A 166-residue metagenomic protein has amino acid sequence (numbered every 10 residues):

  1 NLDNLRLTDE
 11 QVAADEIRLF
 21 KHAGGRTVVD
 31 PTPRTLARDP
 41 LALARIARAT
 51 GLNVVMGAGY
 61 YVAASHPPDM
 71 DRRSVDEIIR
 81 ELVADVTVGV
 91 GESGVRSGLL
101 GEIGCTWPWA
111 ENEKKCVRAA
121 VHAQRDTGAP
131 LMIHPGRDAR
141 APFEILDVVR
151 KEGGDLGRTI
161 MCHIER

Functional and structural regions predicted by a protein language model:
N1-N53, D76-V95: Alpha-helical scaffold segments that flank or form the walls of functional sites
N1-T8, E102-P108, L131-R137: Glycine-rich phosphate-binding "P-loop"
P31-T32, M56-Y60, G101-G104, I133-R137 (+1 more regions): A cross-domain feature marking catalytic cores of carbohydrate-active enzymes and several ubiquitous metabolic/repair
T32-D39, W109, A139-R140, H163-R166: Acidic-and-aromatic substrate-binding clefts and catalytic sites of carbohydrate-active enzymes
L41-A44, D69, A110-K115, D138-G153: Distinct, well-ordered alpha-helical segments
R45-R48, N53-P130: Active-site gating/metal-coordination segments in enzymes
V121, R125-R166: Catalytic pocket-lining loop regions of alpha/beta-barrel enzymes, especially the amidohydrolase/enolase/GH5 lineages
